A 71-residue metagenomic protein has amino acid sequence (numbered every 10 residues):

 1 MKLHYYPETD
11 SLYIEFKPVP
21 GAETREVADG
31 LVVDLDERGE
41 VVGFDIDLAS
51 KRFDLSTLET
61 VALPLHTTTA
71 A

Functional and structural regions predicted by a protein language model:
H4-Y5, D34: Hydrophobic beta-strand positions
P7, S11-P20, L63-L65, T69: N-terminal intrinsically disordered, cationic/polar leader segments that include organellar targeting peptides
S11-S50: Amphipathic, hydrophobic secondary-structure cores in small proteins
G43-A71: C-terminal structural segments of small proteins and small subunits
